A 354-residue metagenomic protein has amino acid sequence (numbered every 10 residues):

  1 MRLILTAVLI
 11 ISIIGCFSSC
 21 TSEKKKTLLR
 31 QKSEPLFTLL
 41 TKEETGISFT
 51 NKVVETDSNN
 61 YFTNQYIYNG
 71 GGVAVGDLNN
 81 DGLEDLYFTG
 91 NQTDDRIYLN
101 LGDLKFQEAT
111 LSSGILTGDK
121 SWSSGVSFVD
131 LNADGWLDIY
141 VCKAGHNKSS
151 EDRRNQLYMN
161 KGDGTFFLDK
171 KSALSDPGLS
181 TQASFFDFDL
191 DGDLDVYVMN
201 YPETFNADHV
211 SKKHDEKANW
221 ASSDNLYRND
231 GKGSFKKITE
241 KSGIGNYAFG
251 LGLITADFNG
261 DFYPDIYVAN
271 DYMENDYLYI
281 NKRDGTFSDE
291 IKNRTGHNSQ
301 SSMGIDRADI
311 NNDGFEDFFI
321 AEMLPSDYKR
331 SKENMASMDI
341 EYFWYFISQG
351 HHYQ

Functional and structural regions predicted by a protein language model:
M1-L5: Positively charged n-region of N-terminal signal peptides that target proteins for export
T6-A7, Q182: Residue-level detector of intrinsically disordered, flexible termini and proteolytic processing junctions
A7-C16: Bacterial N-terminal signal peptides
C20-Q354: Acidic, glycine/proline-rich Ca2+-coordinating loop motifs
